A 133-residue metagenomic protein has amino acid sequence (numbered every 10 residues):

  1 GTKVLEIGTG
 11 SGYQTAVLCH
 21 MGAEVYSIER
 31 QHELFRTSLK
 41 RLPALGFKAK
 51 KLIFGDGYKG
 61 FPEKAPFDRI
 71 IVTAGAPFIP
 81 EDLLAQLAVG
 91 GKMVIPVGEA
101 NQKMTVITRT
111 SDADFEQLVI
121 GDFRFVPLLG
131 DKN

Functional and structural regions predicted by a protein language model:
G1-D112: Conserved nucleotide-cofactor-binding alpha/beta core module
V97-N133: Active-site capping/gating segments
